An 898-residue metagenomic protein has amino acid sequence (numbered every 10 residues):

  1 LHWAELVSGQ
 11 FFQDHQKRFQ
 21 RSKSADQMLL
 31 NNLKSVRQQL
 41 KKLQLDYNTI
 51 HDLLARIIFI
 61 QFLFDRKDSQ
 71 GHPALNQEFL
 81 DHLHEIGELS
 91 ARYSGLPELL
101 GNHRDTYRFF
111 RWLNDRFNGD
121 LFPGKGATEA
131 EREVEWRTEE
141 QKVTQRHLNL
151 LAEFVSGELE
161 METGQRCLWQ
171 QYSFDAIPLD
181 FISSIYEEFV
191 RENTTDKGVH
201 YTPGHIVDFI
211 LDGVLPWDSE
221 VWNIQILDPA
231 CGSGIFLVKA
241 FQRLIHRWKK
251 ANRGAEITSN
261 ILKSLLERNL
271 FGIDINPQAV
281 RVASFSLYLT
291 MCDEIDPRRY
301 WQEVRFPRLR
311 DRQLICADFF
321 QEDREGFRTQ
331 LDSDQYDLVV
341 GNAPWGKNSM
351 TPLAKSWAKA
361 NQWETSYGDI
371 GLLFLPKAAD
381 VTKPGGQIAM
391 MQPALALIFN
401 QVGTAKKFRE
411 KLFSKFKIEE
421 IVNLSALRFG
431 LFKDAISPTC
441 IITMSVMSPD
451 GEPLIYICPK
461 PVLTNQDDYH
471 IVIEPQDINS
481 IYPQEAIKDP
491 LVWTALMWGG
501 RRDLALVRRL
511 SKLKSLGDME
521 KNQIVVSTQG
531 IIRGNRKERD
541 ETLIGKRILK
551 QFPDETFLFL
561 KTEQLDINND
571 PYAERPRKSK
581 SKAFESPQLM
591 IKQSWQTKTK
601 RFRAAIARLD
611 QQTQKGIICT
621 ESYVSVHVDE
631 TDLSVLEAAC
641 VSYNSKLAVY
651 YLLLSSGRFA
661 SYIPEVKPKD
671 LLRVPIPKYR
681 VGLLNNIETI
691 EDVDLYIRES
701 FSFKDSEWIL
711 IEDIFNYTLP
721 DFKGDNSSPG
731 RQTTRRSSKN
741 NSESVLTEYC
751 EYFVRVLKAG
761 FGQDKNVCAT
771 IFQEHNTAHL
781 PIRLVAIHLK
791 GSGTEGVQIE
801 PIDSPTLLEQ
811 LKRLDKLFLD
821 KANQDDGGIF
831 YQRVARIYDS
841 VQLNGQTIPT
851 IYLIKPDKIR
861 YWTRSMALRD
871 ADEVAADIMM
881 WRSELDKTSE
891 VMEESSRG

Functional and structural regions predicted by a protein language model:
L1-S69, Q141-S183, E192, P461-T464 (+1 more regions): Short, basic/polar, glycine-containing "phosphate-handling" surface segments that engage DNA
A4, G9-R18, Q44, Y201 (+11 more regions): Signature of N6-adenine DNA methyltransferases within the class I
K41-L54, S173-D180, T365-S366, E585 (+2 more regions): Structural motif
L45-L80, F285, G341, D380 (+2 more regions): P-loop NTPase catalytic cores that bind/hydrolyze ATP
H84-V190: Long recognition/docking surfaces used for binding and targeting
T202-D323, Q392-L395, T404, F408: Conserved S-adenosyl-L-methionine
S233, L237, P668-P720: Extended amphipathic alpha-helical segments enriched in small hydrophobics
L372, A379-T382, R502-G682, A759-G898: Polybasic, glycine- and aromatic-enriched phosphate-binding surface used to engage nucleic acids
